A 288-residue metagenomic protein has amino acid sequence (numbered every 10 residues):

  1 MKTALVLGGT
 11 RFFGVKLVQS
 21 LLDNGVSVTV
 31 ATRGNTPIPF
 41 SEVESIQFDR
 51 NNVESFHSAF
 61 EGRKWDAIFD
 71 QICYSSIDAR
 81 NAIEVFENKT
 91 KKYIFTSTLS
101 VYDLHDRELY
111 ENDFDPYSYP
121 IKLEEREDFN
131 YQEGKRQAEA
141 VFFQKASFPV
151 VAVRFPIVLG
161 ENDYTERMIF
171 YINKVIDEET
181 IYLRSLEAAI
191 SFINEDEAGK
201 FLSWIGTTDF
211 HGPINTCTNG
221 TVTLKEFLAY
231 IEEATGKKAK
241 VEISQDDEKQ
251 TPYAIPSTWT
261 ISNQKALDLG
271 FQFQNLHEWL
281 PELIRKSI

Functional and structural regions predicted by a protein language model:
A4-N24: N-terminal Rossmann NAD(P)H-binding glycine-rich loop of SDR-like oxidoreductase domains
L7, A31, Q71, T96-T98 (+1 more regions): SDR active-site strand-loop-helix element
N35-F40, E44-T90, F95, V101-D103: NAD(P)H-binding glycine-rich loop region in Rossmannoid oxidoreductase-like domains and their noncatalytic homologs
N81-G134, V151: Conserved Rossmann-fold NAD(P)-dependent oxidoreductase catalytic core, especially the SDR/UDP-sugar
E139-N162: Conserved beta-loop-beta element that borders a ligand/cofactor-binding pocket
T165-Y171, R184-W204: Substrate-positioning beta->alpha
A189, F201-S257: Mid/C-terminal beta-alpha module of Rossmann-like enzyme folds, strongest in SDR-family dehydrogenases/epimerases
P256-I288: C-terminal amphipathic/interface module of NAD(P)-dependent oxidoreductases and related NAD-binding regulators
